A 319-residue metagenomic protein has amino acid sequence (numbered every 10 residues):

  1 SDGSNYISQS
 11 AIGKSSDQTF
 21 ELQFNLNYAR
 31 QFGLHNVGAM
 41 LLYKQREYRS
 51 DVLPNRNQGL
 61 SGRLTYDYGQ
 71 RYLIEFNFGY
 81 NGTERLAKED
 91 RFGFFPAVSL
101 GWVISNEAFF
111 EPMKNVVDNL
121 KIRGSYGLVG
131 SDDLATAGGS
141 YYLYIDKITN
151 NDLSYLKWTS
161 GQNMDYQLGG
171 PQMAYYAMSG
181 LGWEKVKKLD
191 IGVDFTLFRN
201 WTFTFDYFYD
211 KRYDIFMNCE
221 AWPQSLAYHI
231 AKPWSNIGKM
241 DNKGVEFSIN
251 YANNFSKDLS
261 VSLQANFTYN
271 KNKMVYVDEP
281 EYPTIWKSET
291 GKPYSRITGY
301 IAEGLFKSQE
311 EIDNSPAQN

Functional and structural regions predicted by a protein language model:
S1-I301: Extracellular/periplasmic, surface-exposed regions of secreted and cell-surface proteins
Y300, L305, N314: Residue-level "micro-hotspots" composed of small/polar
S308-Q309: Alpha-helix N-cap recognition
D313-N319: Short, intrinsically disordered, charge-balanced linker/junction segments flanking boundaries in proteins
